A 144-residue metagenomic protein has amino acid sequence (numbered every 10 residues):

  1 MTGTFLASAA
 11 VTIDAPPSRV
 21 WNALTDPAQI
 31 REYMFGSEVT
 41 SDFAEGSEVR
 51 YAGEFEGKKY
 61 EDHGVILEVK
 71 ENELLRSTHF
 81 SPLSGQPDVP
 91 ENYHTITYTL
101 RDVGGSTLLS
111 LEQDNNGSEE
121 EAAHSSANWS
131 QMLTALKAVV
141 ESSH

Functional and structural regions predicted by a protein language model:
M1-E38: Hydrophobic ligand-binding cavity/cleft-lining segments
T4-A10, E48, E61, L74 (+2 more regions): Intrinsic-disorder/low-complexity, polar/charged segments enriched in Ser/Thr/Lys/Arg/Asp/Glu/Gln
V20-W21, I30, V49-Y51, I66 (+4 more regions): Hydrophobic pocket/interface hotspot
T25-D26, E71, E141-S142: Residues at helix-coil transition
F35, E54, F80, E112: Surface loops and adjacent helix of pleckstrin homology
V39-D42, K59-G104, D114: Hydrophobic-ligand binding "helix-grip"
L108, D114-H144: A conserved amphipathic terminal alpha-helix motif
